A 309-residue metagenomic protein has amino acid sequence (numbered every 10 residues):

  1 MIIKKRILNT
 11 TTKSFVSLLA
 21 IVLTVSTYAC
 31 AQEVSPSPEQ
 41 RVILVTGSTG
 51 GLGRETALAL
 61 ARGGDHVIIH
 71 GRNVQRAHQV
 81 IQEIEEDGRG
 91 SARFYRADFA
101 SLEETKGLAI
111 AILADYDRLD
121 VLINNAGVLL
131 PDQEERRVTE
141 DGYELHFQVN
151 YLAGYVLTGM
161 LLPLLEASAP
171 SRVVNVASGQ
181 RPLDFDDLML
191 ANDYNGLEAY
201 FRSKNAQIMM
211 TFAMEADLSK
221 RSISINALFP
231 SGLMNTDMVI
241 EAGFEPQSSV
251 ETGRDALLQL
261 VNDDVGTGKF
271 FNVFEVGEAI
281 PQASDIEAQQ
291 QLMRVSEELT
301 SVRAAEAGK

Functional and structural regions predicted by a protein language model:
V42-V45, L122-I123, V173: Conserved hydrophobic beta-strands of the Rossmann-like cofactor-binding core in SDR/related NAD(P)H-dependent
T49-G50: Conserved glycine-rich cofactor-binding loop
G53-R54: N-terminal Rossmann-fold NAD(P) dinucleotide-binding loop
G63-Q79: Conserved glycine-rich Rossmann-like NAD(P)H-binding loop of the short-chain dehydrogenase/reductase
D87-E103: Rossmann-fold cofactor-recognition segment
G127-F147, E166-R221, F229-A242: Catalytic loop of short-chain dehydrogenase/reductase
F244-Q282, I286-Q290, R294, E298: C-terminal helical subdomain
